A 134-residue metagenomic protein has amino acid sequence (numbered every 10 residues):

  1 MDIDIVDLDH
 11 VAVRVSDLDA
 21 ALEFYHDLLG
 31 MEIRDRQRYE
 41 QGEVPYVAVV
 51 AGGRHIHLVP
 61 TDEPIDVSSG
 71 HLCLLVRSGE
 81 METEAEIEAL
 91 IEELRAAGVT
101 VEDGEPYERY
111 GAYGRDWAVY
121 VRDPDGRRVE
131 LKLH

Functional and structural regions predicted by a protein language model:
M1-D19, L72: N-terminal beta-strand motif that seeds the catalytic metal site of vicinal oxygen chelate
R14-I56: Core segments of cupin and vicinal oxygen chelate
L18-D19, C73-D125: Vicinal oxygen chelate
E32-E40, P106-Y110, H134: Conserved catalytic-core motifs of GNAT/GCN5-like acyltransferases
E40-P45, D66, A112-R115: Short acidic/glycine-enriched loop/turn segments that link adjacent beta-strands
V49-G52, V121-P124, H134: Active-site beta-strand termini and strand-to-loop segments that position acidic
V59, P64-S78: Helix-adjacent hinge/juxtasegments
